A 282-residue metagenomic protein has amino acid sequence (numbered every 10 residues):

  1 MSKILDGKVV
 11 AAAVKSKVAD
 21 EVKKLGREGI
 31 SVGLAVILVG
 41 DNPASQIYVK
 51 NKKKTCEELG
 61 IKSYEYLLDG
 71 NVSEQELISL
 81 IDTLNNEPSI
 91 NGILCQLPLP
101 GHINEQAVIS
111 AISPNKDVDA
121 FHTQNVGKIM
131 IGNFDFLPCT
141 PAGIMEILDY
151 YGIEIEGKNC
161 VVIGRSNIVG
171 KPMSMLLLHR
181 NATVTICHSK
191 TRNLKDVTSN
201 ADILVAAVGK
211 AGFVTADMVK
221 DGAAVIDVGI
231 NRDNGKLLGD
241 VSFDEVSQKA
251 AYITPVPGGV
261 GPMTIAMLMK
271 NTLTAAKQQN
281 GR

Functional and structural regions predicted by a protein language model:
M1-I30: Positively charged, low-complexity intrinsically disordered leader regions
S31-G40: Short beta-strand segments enriched in small/hydrophobic residues
L34, C56-G70, V184-I186: Short beta-strand elements in bilobed, periplasmic/extracellular small-molecule ligand-binding domains
V39-K53, D135-A224, K236-S247: Glycine-rich phosphate/diphosphate-binding loop of Rossmann-like nucleotide-binding domains
E76-P88: Short, well-structured alpha-helical segments in soluble
C95-I155: Anion-binding alpha/beta catalytic cores of soluble intermediary-metabolism enzymes, centered on
P98, A207-K210, G229-I230: Short glycine-/small-residue-rich Rossmann-like dinucleotide-binding loops
Q106-H122, V126, G229-Q279: Rossmann-fold NAD(P)-binding glycine/threonine-rich loop
